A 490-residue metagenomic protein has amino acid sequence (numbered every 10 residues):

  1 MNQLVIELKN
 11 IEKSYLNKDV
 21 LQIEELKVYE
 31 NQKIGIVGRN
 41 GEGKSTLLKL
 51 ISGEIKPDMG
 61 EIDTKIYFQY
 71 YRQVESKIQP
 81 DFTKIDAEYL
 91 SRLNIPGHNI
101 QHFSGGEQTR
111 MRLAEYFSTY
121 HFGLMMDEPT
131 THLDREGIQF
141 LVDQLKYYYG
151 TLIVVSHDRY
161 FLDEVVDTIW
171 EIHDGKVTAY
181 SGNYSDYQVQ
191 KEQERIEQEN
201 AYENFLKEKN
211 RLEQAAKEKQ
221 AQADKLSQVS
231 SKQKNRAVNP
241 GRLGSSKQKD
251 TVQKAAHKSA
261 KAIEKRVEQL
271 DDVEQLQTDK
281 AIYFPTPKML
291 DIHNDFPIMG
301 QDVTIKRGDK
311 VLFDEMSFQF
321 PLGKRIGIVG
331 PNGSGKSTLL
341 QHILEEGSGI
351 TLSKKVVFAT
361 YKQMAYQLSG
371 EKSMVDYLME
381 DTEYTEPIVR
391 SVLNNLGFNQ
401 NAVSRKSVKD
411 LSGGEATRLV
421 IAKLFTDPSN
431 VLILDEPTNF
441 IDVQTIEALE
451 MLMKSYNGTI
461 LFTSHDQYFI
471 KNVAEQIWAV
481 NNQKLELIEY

Functional and structural regions predicted by a protein language model:
M1-N200, L290-Y490: ABC ATP-binding cassette signature C-motif
M1-Y15, R92-H98, Q190-G308: Coupling and communication elements adjacent to P-loop NTPase active sites across diverse families
